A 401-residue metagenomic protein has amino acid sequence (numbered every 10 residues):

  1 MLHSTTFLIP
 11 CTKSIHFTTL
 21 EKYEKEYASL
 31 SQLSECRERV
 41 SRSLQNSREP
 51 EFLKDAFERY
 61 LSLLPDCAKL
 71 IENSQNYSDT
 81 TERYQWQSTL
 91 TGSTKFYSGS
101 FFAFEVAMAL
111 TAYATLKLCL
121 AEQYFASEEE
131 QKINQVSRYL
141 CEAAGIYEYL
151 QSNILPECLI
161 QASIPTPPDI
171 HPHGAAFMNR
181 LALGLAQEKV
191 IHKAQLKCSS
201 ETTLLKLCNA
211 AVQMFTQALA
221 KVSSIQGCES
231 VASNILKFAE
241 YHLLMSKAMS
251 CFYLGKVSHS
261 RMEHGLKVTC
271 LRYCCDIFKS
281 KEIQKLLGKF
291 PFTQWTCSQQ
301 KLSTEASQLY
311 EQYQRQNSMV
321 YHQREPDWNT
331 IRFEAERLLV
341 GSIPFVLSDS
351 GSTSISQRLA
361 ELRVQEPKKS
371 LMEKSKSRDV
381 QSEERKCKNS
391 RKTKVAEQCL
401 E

Functional and structural regions predicted by a protein language model:
M1-G99, A103, D169-I170, L196-K206 (+1 more regions): Eukaryotic intrinsically disordered, low-complexity segments enriched for acidic and Ser/Thr/Pro residues that serve as
R42-S74, D79-A162, D169-N179, A186-I191: A structural/positional concept
Y124, I146, N153, M214-Q217 (+4 more regions): Residue position in alpha-helical solenoids
Q151, H173-A220: Active-site cradle of extracellular carbohydrate-active enzymes
I154-S163, K221-A232: Short, solvent-exposed, charged loop/turn and helix-capping segments that join or cap alpha-helices on peripheral
